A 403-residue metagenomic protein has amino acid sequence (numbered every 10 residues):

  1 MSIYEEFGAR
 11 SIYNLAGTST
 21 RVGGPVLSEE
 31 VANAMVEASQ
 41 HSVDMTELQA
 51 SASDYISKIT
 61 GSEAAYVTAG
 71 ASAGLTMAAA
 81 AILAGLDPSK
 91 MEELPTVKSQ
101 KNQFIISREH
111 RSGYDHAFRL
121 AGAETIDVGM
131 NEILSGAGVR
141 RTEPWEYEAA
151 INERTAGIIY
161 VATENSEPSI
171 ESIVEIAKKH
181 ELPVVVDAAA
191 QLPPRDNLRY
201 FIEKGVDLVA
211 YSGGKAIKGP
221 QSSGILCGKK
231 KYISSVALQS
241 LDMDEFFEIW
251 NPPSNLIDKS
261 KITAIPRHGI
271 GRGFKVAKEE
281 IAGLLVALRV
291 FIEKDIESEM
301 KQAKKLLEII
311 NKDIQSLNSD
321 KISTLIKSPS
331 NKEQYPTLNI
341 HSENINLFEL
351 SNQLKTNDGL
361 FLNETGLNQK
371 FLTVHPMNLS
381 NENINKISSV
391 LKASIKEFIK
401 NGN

Functional and structural regions predicted by a protein language model:
M1-V26, S53-V67, A71-E280, L284-I292 (+6 more regions): Conserved PLP-enzyme active-site core in the AAT-like
I3, N311-V390: Conserved C-terminal alpha-helix-loop-beta "cap" of PLP-dependent enzymes that closes/shapes the active-site mouth
L15-S53: A glycine-/small-polar-enriched, mobile loop at the entrance of the PLP active site in fold-type I
M35, I225-L226, V374: Alpha-helical metal-binding/catalytic segments enriched in His/Glu/Asp
A38-H41, F291-K294, N357: Alpha-helix C-capping/helix-to-loop hinge sites
S39, Y160-A162, S342, P376: Short glycine-centered, acidic/aromatic-flanked micro-motifs in structured strand/loop junctions that mark active-site
M45-A50, A64-A65, W250, K294-A303 (+3 more regions): Flexible, glycine/charged-enriched surface loops at secondary-structure junctions
